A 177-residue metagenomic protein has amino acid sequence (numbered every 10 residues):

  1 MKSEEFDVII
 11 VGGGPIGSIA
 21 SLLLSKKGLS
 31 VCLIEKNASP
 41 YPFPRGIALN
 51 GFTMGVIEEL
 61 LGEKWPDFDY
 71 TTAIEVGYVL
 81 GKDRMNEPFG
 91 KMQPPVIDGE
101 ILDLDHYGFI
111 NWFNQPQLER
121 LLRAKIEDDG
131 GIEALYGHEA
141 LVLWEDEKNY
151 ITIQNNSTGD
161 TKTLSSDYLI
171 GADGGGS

Functional and structural regions predicted by a protein language model:
S3-L33: N-terminal Rossmann-like FAD-binding beta1-loop-alpha1 element of flavoenzymes
E4-F6, T158-Y168: Core beta-strand elements of the Rossmann-like FAD/NAD(P) dinucleotide-binding domain in flavoenzyme oxidoreductases
I10, S21, I57, E119-L122 (+1 more regions): Conserved structural-core and active-site-/substrate-pathway-adjacent residues in large, well-folded domains of enzymes
K27, D128-G130: Conserved dinucleotide-binding and phosphotransfer motif residues
R45, L49-E127: Active-site-adjacent segment of FAD-dependent monooxygenases/related oxidoreductases
Y136-Y150: A conserved short coil-to-beta-strand element within the FAD-binding core of flavoproteins
G171-S177: Flavin (primarily FAD) binding-site architecture
